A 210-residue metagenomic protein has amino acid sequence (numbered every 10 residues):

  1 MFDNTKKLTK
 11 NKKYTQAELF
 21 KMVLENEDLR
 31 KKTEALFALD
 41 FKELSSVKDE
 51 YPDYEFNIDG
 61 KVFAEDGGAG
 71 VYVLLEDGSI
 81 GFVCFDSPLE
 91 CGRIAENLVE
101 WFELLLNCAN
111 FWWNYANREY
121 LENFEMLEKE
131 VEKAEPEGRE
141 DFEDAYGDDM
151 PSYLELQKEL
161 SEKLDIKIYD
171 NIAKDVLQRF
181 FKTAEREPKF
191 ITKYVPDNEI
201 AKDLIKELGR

Functional and structural regions predicted by a protein language model:
M1-S87, A134-R210: A surface-exposed partner-binding patch
V47-P52, L105-C108, F124: Charged, low-complexity, helix-prone segments enriched in Lys/Glu/Asp/Gln
V83-E122: Compact, glycine/acidic-enriched structural inserts
E119-E137: Amphipathic alpha-helical surface "interface" segments used for docking/oligomerization or membrane association within
